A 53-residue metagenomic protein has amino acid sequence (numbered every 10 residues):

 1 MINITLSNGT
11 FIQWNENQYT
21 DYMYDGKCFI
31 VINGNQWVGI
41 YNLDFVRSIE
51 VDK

Functional and structural regions predicted by a protein language model:
M1, D52-K53: Short intrinsically disordered terminal tails
M1-K27: N-terminal acidic leader/helix
I4, F29-I30, V46-I49: Generic hydrophobic secondary-structure signal
G9-F11, Q36, S48: Generic "edge-of-domain/loop-turn" microfeature
N17-Y22, I40-D52: Structured surface patches comprising rigid loops and adjacent beta-strands/short helices at the edges of well-ordered
C28-I40: Short aromatic-glycine motifs in intrinsically disordered, low-complexity regions
